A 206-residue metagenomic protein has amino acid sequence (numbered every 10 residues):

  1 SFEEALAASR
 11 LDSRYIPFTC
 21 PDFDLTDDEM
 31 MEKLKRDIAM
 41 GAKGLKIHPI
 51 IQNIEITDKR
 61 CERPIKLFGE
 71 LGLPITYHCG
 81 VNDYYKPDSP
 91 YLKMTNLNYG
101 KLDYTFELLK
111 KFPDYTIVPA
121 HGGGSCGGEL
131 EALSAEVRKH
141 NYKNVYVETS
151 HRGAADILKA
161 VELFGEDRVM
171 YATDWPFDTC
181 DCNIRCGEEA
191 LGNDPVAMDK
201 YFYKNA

Functional and structural regions predicted by a protein language model:
S1-K86: Active-site gating/metal-coordination segments in enzymes
F2-E3, Y99-D103, D181: Short, surface-exposed alpha-helical segments at coil->helix boundaries
E3-L6, F106-E107, L158, R185: Active-site phosphate/pyrophosphate- and oxyanion-stabilizing loops and adjacent acidic/basic residues in soluble
A8-R10, E136-H140, A190-G192: Short, conserved catalytic or adaptor-binding loops enriched in Gly and charged residues
R14-I16, T116, Y146, K200: Conserved beta-strand segments of alpha/beta enzyme cores
E32, M40, L158-K159, L163-M170 (+1 more regions): Mid-to-C-terminal alpha-helical segments outside catalytic/metal-binding sites
G44, D58-M170: Catalytic pocket-lining loop regions of alpha/beta-barrel enzymes, especially the amidohydrolase/enolase/GH5 lineages
D174: Active-site glycine-centered loops adjacent to acidic/histidine catalytic or metal-binding residues that shape
